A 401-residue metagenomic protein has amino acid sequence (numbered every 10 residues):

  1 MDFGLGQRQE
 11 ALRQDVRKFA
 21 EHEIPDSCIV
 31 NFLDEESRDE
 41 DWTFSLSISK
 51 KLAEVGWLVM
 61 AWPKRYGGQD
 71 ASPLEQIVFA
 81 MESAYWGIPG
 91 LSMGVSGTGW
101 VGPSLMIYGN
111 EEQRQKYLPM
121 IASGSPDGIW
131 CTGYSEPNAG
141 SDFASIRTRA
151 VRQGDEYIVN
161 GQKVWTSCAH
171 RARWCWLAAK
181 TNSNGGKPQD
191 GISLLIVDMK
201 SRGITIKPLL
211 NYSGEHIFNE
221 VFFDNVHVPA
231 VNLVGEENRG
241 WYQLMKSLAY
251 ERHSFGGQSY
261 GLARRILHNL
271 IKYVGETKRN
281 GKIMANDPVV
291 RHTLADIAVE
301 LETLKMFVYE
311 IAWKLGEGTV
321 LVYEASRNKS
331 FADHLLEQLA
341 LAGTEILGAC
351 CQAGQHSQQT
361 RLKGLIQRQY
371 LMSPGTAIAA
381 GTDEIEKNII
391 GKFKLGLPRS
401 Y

Functional and structural regions predicted by a protein language model:
M1-V95, K116, M120, N269-I271 (+3 more regions): Amphipathic, small/basic residue-rich leader segments at the start of a protein or domain
D2, S72-L74, V78-F79, W100 (+3 more regions): Glycine-rich phosphate/cofactor-binding loops in nucleotide/flavin-utilizing enzymes
F3-A11, I204-T303, T376, K392: Glycine-rich beta->alpha junctions and the first turn(s) of the following alpha-helix
C28-D39, G275-A285, E302-Q358: C-terminal helix-coil-helix/basic helical segment that borders enzyme active sites and/or dimer interfaces and provides
L46, A53-D127, C168-W174, L301 (+3 more regions): Internal helix-loop-helix
P126-S135, L177-A178: A short, Trp-centered hydrophobic/proline-enriched beta-strand micro-motif
T148-V151: A structural signal for short hydrophobic beta-strand segments in well-ordered beta-sheet cores
D155-E156, N160-K207: A short core secondary-structure module
